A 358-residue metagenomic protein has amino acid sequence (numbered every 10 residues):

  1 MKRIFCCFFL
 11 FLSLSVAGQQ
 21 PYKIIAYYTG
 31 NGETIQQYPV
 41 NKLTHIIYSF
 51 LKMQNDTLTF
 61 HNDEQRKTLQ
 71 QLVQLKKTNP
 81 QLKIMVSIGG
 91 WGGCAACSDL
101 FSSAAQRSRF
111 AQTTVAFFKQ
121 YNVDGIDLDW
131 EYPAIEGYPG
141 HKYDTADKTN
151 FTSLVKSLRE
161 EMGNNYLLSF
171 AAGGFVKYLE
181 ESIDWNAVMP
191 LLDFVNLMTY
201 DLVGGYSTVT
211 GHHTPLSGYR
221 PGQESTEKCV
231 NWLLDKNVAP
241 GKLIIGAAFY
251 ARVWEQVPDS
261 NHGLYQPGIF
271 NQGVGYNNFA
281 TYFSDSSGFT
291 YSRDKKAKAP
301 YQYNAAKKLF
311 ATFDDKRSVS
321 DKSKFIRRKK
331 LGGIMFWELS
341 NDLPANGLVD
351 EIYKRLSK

Functional and structural regions predicted by a protein language model:
M1-Q20: Bacterial Sec-dependent N-terminal signal peptides
Q19-F118, Q302, V349: Glycan-recognition patch characteristic of GH18 chitinases/ENGases and related GlcNAc/peptidoglycan-binding proteins
Q20-Y22, K42, P80-I84, N122-I126 (+4 more regions): Short, well-ordered coil/turn segments that N-cap beta-strands
I25, Q54-K67, Q112, P133-Y282: Substrate-binding surface in catalytic domains of secreted glycosidases
Y28-K42, A104-Q120, V176-A187, V230 (+1 more regions): Short, acidic/polar
I46, V86, L128, L158 (+4 more regions): Conserved, mostly hydrophobic/aromatic
I88, F249-F325, E351-K358: Glycan-binding loop/region signatures in secreted carbohydrate-active enzymes
G137, K142-F151, N164-Y166, D294-K296 (+1 more regions): Short acidic, glycine/proline-enriched helix-loop-strand junctions
